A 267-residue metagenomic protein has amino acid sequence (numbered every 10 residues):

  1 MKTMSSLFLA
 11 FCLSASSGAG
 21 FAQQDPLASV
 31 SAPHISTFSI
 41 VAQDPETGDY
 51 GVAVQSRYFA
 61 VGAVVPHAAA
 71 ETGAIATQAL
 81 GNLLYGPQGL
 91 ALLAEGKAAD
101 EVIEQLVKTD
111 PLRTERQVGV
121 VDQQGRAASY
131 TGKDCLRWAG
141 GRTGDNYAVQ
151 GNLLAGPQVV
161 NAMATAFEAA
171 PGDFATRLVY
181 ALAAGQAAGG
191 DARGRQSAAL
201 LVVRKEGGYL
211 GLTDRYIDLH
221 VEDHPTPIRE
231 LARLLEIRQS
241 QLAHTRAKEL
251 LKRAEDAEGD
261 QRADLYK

Functional and structural regions predicted by a protein language model:
M1-S5: Positively charged n-region of N-terminal signal peptides that target proteins for export
S6-G18: Bacterial N-terminal signal peptides
Q23-R193, L200, E222-A263: Alpha/propeptide regions of enzymes that mature by internal proteolysis
L201-K205, L210-H220: Secondary-structure transition motif
